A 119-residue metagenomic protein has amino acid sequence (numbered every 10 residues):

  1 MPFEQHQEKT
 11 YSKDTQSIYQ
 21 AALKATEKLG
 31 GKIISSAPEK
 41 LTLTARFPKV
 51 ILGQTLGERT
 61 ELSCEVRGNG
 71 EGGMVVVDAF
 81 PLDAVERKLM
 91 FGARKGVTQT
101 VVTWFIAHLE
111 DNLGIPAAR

Functional and structural regions predicted by a protein language model:
M1-R119: Ser/Thr-rich, low-complexity intrinsically disordered terminal regions
